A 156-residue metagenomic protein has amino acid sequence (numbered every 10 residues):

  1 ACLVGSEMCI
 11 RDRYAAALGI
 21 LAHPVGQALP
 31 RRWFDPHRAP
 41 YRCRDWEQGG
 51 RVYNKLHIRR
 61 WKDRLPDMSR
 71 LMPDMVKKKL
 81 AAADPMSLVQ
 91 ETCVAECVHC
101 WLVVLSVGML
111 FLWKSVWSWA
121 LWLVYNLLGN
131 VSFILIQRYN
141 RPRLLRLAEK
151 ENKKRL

Functional and structural regions predicted by a protein language model:
A1-G5, C9-I10: Single conserved hydrophobic/aromatic residue that forms the stacking wall/gate of nucleotide- or nucleobase-binding
R13-I20, M109, S118-L128: Hydrophobic core segments of alpha-helical transmembrane domains in multi-pass membrane proteins
L18-V25, L127-Q137: Alpha-helical transmembrane segments and their membrane-interface exit regions
A22, G26-P30, F34, Q137 (+2 more regions): Membrane-water interface at transmembrane helix exits
A28, G108-S115, V131, L135-R138: Structural signature of transmembrane alpha-helix termini at the membrane-water interface
R31-L88, K150-L156: Membrane-proximal soluble regions of multi-pass membrane proteins
S87-W117: Transmembrane alpha-helical segments and their cytosolic interface motifs in multi-pass membrane proteins
I134-L156: Cytosolic/matrix-facing juxtamembrane and C-terminal tails of multi-pass cellular membrane proteins
